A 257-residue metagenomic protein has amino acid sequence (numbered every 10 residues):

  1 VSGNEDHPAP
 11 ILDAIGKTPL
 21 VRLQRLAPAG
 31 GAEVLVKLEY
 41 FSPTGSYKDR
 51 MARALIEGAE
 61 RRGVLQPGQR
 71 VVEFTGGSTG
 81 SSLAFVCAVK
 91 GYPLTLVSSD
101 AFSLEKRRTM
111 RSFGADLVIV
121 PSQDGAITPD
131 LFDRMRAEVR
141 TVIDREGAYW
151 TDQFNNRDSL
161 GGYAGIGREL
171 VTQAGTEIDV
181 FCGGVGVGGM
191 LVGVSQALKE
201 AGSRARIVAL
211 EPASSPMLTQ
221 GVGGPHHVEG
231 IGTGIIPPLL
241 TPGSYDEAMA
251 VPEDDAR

Functional and structural regions predicted by a protein language model:
V1-R257: PLP-dependent amino-acid enzyme catalytic core
